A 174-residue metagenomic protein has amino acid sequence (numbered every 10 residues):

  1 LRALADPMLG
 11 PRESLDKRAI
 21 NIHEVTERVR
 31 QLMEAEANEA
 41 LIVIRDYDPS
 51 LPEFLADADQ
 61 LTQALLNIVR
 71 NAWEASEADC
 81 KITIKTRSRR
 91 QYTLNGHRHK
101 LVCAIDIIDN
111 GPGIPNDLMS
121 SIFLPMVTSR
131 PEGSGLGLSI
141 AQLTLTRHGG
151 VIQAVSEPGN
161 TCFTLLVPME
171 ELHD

Functional and structural regions predicted by a protein language model:
L1-E39: Conserved DHp (HisKA) dimerization/phosphotransfer helix of two-component histidine kinases, i.e., the long coiled-coil
P11-L15, E53-A56, S129: Conserved micro-motifs of the catalytic ATP-binding
A40-P52, R87-R89: Conserved catalytic submotifs in the C-terminal HATPase_c
D79-Y92: Short beta-strand/loop element within the Bergerat-fold HATPase_c
L101-V102, I114-M126: Short conserved segment of the HATPase_c
G137-A141: Short alpha-helical Gxxx[C/S/T] motif in the catalytic ATP-binding
L145-T146: Detector for a conserved hydrophobic position within an alpha-helical segment of the HATPase_c
